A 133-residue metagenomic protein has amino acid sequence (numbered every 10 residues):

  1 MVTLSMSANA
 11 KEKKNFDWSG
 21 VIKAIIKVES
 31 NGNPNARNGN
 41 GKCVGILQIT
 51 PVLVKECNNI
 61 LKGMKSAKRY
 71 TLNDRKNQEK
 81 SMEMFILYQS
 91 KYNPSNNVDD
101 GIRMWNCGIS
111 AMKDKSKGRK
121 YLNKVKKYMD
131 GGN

Functional and structural regions predicted by a protein language model:
M1-T3: Bacterial N-terminal signal peptides
M6-E12: Sec/Tat signal peptide C-region and signal peptidase I cleavage site
K14-S19, N40, S95-V98: Extracellular/periplasmic catalytic domains that process cell-envelope and extracellular macromolecules
F16-N33, I49, F85, D100-G108: Short, functionally critical alpha-helical segments immediately adjacent to catalytic or ligand/cofactor-binding
D17, G45, K117: Short acidic-hydrophobic sequence patches enriched in Asp/Glu that either
A24-G63: Secreted/periplasmic proteins that engage bacterial cell-wall peptidoglycan
S30-A36, G108-R119: Secretory-pathway/luminal and periplasmic proteins that interact with or process carbohydrate-rich
P51-D114, L122-G131: Alpha-helical segment that forms one wall of the substrate-binding/catalytic cleft in peptidoglycan-active domains
